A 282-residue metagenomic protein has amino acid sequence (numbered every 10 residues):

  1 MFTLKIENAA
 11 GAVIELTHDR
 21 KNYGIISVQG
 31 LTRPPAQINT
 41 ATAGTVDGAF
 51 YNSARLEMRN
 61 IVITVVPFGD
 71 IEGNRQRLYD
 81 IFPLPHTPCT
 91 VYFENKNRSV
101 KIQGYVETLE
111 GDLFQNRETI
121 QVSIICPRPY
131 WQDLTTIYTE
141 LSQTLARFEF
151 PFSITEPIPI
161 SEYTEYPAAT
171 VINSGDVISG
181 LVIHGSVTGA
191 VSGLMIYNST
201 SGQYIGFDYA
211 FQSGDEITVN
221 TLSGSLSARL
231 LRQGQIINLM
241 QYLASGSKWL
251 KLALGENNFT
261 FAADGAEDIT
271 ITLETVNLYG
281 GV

Functional and structural regions predicted by a protein language model:
M1-M58, S99-E110: Solvent-exposed edge beta-strands and adjacent loop segments that serve as assembly or binding interfaces
A43, L56-N60, S99, R117-T119 (+3 more regions): A general secondary-structure signal for short beta-strands and their flanking turns/coil in non-transmembrane regions
V46-G69, N116-P129, N257: Oligomerization/assembly interface segments of phage tail-like spikes and tubes
R55-C89, N97-R98: Compositionally biased, low-complexity regions
V62-V66, Y92, S123-I125, V182-S186 (+1 more regions): Residue-level recognition of well-ordered beta-strand positions that form the cores of beta-sheet-rich folds across
T90-D133: Short beta-strand and beta-hairpin "edge-sheet" elements
Q132-E140: Short, charged, solvent-exposed linker or helix-capping segments at domain edges/interfaces that act as flexible hinges
T139-V282: Intrinsically disordered, low-complexity segments enriched in serine, threonine, and glycine
